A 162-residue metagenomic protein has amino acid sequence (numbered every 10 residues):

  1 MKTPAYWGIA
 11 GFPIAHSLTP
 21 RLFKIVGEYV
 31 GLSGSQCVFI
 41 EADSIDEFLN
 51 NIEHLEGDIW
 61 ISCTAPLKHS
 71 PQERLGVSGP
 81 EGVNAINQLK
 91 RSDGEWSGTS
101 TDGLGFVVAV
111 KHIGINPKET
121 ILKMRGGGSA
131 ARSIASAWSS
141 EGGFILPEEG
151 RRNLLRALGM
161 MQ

Functional and structural regions predicted by a protein language model:
M1-P4, E119-I121: Exposed boundary/loop context
K2-I113: Phosphate/diphosphate ligand-binding glycine-rich loop within oxidoreductases
G11, G98-G103, V110-I115, E119-G143 (+1 more regions): Glycine-rich adenosine-cofactor-binding loop
I45, L155-R156: Short secondary-structure boundary/hinge segments and terminal tails
L55-E56, P117, G142, M161: A structural signal for short coil/turn segments at secondary-structure junctions
S62, K123-M124, Q162: Structural motif
L67-S70, A130, N153: Short phosphate-engaging motifs
R156-Q162: Rossmann-like adenosine-cofactor binding region
